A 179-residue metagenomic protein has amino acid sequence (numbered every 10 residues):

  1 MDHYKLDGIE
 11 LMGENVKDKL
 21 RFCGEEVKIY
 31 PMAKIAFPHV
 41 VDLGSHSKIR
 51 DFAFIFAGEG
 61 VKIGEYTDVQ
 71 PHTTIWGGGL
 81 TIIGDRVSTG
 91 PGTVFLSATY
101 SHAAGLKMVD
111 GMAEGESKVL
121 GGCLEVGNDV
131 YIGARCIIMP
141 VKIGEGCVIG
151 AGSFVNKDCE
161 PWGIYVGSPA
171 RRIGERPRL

Functional and structural regions predicted by a protein language model:
M1-K19, C23: Extreme N-terminal tail/first-helix region
H3-Y4, I9-L11, P31-L43, I49-I143 (+2 more regions): Flexible, glycine/small-residue-enriched loop-and-beta-strand segment within the central core of proteins
D18, P38-D42, C159: Short, T/G/N/S-enriched strand-turn elements that build extracellular solenoid repeat scaffolds
G144-C147, E160-W162: Conserved catalytic segment of ABC-fold P-loop ATPases
I149, G167: Conserved G/P- and acidic residue-centered "switch" motifs that form tight phosphate/ATP-binding loops in soluble
S153: Active-site phosphate/pyrophosphate- and oxyanion-stabilizing loops and adjacent acidic/basic residues in soluble
N156: Active-site oxyanion/phosphate-handling segment shared across diverse enzymes
